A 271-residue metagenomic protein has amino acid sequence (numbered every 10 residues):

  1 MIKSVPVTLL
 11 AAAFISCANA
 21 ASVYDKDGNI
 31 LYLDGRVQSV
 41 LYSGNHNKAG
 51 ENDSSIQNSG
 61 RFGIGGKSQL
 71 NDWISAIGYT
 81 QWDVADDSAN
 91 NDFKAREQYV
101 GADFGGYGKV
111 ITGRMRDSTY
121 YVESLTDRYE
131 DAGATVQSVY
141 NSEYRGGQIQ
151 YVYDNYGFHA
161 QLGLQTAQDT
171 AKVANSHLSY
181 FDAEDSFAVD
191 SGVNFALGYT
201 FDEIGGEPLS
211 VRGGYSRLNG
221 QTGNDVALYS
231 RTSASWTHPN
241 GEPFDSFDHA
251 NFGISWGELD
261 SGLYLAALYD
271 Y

Functional and structural regions predicted by a protein language model:
M1-A21: Gram-negative bacterial Sec-dependent N-terminal signal peptides
A11-A12, N71, F104, S261: Alpha-helix termination/capping residues and helix-transition junctions
S22-S43, E51-D169, V189, G198-D202: Outer membrane beta-barrel
S39-N45, I74-V84, H159-Q168, V173-L178 (+3 more regions): Transmembrane beta-strand segments that form the barrel wall of outer-membrane beta-barrel proteins
A49-Q57, S88-A95, V139-N141, S176-S191 (+1 more regions): Replace "Gram-negative outer membrane beta-barrel proteins" with "bacterial and organellar outer membrane beta-barrel
D190-Y271: Detector for outer-membrane/organellar transmembrane beta-barrel domains, recognizing the amphipathic beta-strand
